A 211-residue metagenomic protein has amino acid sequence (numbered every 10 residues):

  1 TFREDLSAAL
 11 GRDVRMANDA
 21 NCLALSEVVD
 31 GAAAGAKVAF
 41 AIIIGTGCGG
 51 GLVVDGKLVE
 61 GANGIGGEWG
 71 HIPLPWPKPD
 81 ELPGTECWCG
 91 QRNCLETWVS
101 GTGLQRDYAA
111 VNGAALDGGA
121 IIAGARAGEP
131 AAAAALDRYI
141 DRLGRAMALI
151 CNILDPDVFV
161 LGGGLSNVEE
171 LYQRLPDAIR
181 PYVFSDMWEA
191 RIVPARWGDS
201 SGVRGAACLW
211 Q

Functional and structural regions predicted by a protein language model:
R3-V14, S26-A36, W76-Q211: ATP-binding/phosphotransfer module of carbohydrate and carboxylate kinases, centering on a glycine-rich
D19, G45, A206: Active-site glycine-centered loops adjacent to acidic/histidine catalytic or metal-binding residues that shape
A20, A24: Acidic/histidine-rich catalytic cores of soluble enzymes
A36-E96: Glycine-rich phosphate-binding loop of actin/hexokinase-like ATP-binding domains
